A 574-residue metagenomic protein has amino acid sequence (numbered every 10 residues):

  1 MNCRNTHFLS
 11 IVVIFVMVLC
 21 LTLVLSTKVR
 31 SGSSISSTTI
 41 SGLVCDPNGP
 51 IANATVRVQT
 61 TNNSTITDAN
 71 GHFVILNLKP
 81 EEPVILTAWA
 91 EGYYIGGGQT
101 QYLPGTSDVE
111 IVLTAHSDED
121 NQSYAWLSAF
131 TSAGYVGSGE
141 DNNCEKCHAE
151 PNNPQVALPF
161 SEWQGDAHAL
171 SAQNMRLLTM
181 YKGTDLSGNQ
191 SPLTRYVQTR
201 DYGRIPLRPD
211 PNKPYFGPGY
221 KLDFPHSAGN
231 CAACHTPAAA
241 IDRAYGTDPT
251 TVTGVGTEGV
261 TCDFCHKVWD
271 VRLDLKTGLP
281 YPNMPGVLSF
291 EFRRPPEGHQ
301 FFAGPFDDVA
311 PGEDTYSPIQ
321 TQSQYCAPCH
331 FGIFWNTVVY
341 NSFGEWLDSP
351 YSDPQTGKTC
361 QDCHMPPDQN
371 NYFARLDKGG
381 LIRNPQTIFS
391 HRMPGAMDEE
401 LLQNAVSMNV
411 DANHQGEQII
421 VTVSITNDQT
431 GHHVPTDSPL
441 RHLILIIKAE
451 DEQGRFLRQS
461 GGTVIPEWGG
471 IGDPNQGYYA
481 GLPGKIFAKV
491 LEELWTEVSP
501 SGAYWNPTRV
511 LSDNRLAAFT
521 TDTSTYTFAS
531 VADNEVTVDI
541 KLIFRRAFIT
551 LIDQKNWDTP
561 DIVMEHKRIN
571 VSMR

Functional and structural regions predicted by a protein language model:
L25-T39, D411-E417: Beta-strand-rich domain onsets/edges
G32, Q101-A129, A133-G134: Extracellular beta-sheet/turn segments enriched in Thr/Pro/Gly and aliphatic residues
I35-A54, K79: Structural motif
T38-P47, G71-F73, I111, V423: A short, amphipathic beta-strand motif
A52-T55, T60-N77, T100: Short, acidic Ser/Thr/Gly-rich low-complexity loop/linker segments typical of extracellular and cell-surface proteins
P80-Y93: A short, solvent-exposed beta-strand micro-motif common in secreted/extracellular proteins
Y94-Y102: Edge beta-strands of extracellular beta-sandwich domains
S123-L127, V156-P218, A244-S530, K541-R574: Primarily the internal scaffold of c-type cytochrome electron-transfer domains, especially repeated/multiheme c-type
